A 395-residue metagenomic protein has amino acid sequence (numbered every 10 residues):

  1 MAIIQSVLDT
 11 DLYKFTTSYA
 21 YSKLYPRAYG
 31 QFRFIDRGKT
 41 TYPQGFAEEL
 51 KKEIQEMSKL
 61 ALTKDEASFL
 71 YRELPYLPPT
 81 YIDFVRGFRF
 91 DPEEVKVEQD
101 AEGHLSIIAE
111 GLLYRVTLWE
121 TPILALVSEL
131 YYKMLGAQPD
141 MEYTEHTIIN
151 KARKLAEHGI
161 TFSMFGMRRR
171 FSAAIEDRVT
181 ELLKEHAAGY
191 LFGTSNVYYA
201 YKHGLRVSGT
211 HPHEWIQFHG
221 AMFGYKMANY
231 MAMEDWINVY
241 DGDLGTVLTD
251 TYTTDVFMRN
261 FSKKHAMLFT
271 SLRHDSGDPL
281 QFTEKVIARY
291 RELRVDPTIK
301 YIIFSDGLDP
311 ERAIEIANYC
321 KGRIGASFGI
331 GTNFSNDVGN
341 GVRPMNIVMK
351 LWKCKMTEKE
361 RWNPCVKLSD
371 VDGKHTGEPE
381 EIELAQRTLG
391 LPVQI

Functional and structural regions predicted by a protein language model:
M1-A228, A232, I237-N238, G341 (+1 more regions): Ordered alpha/beta subdomains of enzyme catalytic regions
F162, D243-V247, E292-F304, G322-F328: Short beta-strand/loop segments at the ligand-binding rim of alpha/beta enzyme cores
F192, L308-I324, N336-V338, N346: Catalytic cores of alpha/beta
A200, L272, I316: Conserved, mostly hydrophobic/aromatic
L205-D296: Glycine- and Gly-Pro-enriched alpha-helical subdomains that act as flexible, kink-prone "lid/hinge" or packing modules
W215-F218, P279-L280, P310, N333-V338 (+1 more regions): Short gly/pro/ser/thr-enriched loop/turn and capping motifs at secondary-structure boundaries
T251, I302-P310, I330-N333: Glycine-rich beta-to-alpha transition loops that act as phosphate-gripper elements at the mouths of alpha/beta enzyme
D275, R323-P344, K350: Glycine-rich phosphate-binding active-site loops on the catalytic face of alpha/beta enzymes
